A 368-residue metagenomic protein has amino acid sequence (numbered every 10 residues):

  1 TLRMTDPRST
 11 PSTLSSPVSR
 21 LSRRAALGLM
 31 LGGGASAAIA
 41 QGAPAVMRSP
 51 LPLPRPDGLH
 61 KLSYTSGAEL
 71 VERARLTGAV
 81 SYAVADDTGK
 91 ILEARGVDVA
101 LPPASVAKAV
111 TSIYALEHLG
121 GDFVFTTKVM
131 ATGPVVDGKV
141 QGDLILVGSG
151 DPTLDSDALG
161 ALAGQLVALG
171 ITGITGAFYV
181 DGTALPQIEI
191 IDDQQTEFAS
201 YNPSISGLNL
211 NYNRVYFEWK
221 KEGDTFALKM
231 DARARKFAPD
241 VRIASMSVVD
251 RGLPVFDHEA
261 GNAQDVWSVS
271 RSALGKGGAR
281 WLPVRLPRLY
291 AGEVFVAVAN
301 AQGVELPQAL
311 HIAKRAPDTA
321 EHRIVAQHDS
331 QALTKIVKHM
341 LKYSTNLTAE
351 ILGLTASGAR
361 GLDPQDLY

Functional and structural regions predicted by a protein language model:
D6-G33: N-terminal secretory signal peptides and thylakoid transit peptides that target proteins across membranes
G34-A40, D98-A100: A short acidic/small-residue loop/turn micro-motif
Q41-E72, E117-Y368: Conserved serine DD-peptidase/penicillin-binding transpeptidase domain and beta-lactam-recognizing active-site
D57-K61, D86, K90-L92, A100-P103: N-terminal glycine-/serine-/threonine-rich phosphate-binding loop
V71-R95, H311-I312: A short, well-structured edge-of-sheet supersecondary motif
G78, A94-Y114, H118: Short active-site loop at a secondary-structure junction that contains or immediately precedes the catalytic residue(s)
A79-S81, V106, T126, D143: A common structural microfeature
